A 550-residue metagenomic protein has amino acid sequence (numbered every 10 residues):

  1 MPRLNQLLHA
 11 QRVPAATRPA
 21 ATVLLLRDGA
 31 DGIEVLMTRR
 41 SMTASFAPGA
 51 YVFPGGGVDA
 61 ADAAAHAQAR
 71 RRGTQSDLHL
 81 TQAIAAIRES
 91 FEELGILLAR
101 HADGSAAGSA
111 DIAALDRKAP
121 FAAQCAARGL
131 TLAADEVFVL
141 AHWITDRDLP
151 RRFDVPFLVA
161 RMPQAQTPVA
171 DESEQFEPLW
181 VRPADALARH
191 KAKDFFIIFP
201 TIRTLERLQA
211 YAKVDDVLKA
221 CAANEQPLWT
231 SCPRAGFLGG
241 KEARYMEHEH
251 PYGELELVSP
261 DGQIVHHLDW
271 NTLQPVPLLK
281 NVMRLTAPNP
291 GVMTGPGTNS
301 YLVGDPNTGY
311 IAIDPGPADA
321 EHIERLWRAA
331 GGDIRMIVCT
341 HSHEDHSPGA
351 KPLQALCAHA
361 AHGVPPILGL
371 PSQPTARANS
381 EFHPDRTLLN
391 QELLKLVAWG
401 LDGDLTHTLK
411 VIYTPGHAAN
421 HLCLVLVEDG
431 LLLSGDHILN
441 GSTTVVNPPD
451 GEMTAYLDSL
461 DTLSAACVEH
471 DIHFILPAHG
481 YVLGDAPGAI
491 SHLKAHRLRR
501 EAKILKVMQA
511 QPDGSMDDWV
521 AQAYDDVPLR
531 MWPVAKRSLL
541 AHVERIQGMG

Functional and structural regions predicted by a protein language model:
M1-T272, P277: N-terminal leader/linker segments that precede catalytic domains of diphosphate-processing enzymes
P2-H9, V139-A141, K280-P288, T375 (+1 more regions): Short Pro/Gly-enriched beta-strand edge/turn motifs at strand-loop
T38, I367-S372, S434-G435, A478: Generic beta-sheet signal
A186, T308-A312, P317-D319, S380 (+3 more regions): Metallo-beta-lactamase
S259, Q263-N271, K506-G550: C-terminal regulatory/interaction regions
T272-A329, C423-G435, N440: Conserved beta-strand hairpin/beta-sheet module of binuclear metal-dependent hydrolase folds, prominently
G291, P296, P317-T408: Active-site HxH/HxHxD metal-binding segment of metal-dependent hydrolases
T340-H346, H417, H479, H542: Histidine-centered divalent metal-coordination motifs
